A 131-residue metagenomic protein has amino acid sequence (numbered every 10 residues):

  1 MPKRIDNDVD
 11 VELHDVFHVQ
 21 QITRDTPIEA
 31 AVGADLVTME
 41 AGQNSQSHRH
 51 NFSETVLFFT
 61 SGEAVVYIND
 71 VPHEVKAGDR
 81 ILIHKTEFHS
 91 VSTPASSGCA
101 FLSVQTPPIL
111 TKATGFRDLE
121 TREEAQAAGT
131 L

Functional and structural regions predicted by a protein language model:
M1-V32, Q46, F116-L131: A short, N-terminal "cap"/entry segment at the start of jelly-roll beta-barrel domains of the cupin/DSBH fold
Q20, D35-H50: Conserved short histidine dyad/triad with adjacent acidic residue
L36, L82, S97-T114: A short hydrophobic beta-strand segment most commonly corresponding to one strand of the jelly-roll/cupin
E40-G42, G78, T86, S96: Tight coil/turn sites that cap or link beta-strands
Q46-S47, V66-Y67, I83, H89-A95: Short beta-strand His + acidic residue motifs that chelate non-heme Fe in jelly-roll/DSBH and cupin folds
F52-E54, F59-A64: Glycine- and acidic-residue-biased ligand/ion/polar-headgroup-sensing regions
E63-V65, P72, F88, G98: Structural motif
D70-T86: Short acidic-glycine-tyrosine-enriched beta hairpin
